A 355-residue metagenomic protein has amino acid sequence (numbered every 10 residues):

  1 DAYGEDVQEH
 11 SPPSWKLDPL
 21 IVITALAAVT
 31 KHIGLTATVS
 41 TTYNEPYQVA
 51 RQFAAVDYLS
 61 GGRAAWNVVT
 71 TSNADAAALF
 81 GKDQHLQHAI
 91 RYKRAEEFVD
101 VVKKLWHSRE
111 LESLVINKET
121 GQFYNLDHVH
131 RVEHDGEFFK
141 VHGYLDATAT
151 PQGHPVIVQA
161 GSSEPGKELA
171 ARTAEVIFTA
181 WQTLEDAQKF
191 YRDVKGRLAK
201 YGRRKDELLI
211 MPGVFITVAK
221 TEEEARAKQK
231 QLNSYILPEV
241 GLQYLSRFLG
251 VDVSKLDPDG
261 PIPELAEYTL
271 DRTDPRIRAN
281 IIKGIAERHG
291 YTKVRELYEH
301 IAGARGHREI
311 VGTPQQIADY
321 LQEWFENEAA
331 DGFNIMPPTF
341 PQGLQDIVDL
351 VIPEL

Functional and structural regions predicted by a protein language model:
D1-K16, W181-L184, I335-D346: Glycine-rich, proline-tolerant flexible connector loops at the mouths of alpha/beta enzymes
D1-T30, Q152-P155, Y268: N-terminal beta1-alpha1-beta2 module of alpha/beta enzyme domains
T24-K31, D57-R63, A171, A199-K205 (+1 more regions): Acidic (Asp/Glu)-rich catalytic clusters
L26, V56, W66, V102 (+6 more regions): Conserved, mostly hydrophobic/aromatic
I33-V39, G62-V68, P155-A160, E175-T179 (+3 more regions): Hydrophobic faces of well-ordered beta-strands that scaffold small-molecule active sites in alpha/beta enzyme cores
S40-F80, L86, R94-F98: Hydrophobic or amphipathic alpha-helical targeting/insertion segments
V49, Q159-L169, T313-E326: Short, acidic/polar
A89-Q152, E185-R192, G196-F325, L355: An alpha-helical appendage that flanks or caps ligand/catalytic pockets
